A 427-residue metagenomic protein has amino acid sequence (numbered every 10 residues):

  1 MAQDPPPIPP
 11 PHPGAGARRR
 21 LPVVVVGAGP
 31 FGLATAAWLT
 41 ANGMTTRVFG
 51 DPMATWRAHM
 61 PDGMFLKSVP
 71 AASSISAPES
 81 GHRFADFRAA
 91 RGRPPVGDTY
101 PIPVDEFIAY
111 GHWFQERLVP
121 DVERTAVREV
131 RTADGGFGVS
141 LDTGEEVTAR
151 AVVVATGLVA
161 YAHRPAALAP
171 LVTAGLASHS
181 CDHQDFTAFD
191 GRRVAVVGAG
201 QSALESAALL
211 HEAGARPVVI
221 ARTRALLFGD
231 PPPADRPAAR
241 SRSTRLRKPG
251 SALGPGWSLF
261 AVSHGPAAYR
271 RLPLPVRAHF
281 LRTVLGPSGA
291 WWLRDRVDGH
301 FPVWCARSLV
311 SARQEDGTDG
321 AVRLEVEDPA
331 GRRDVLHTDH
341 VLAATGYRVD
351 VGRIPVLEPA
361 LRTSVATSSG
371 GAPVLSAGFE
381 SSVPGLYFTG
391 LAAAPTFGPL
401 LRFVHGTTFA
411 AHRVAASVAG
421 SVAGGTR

Functional and structural regions predicted by a protein language model:
M1-M53, V96-R427: Flavin (primarily FAD) cofactor-binding/catalytic cores of flavoenzymes
W56: Charged, glycine-enriched surface loops/patches that mediate electrostatic binding to polyanionic ligands
M60-R93, P249-R270: Flavin (FAD/FMN) cofactor-binding and adjacent substrate-gating region of FAD-dependent oxidoreductase domains
